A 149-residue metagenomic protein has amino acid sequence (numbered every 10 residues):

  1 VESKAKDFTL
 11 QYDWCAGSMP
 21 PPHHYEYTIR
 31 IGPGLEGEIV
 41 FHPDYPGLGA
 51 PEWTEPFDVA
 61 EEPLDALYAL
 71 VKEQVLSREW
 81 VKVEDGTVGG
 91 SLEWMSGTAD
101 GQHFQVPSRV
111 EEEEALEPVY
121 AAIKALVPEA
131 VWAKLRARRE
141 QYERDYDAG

Functional and structural regions predicted by a protein language model:
V1-M19, S77-G149: Short, well-ordered, aromatic-rich surface patches in folded extracellular/luminal domains
S18-P22, G47: Short glycine/serine/proline-enriched coil/turn segments at secondary-structure junctions
P21-Y27, E52, V88-L92: Short, surface-exposed coil-to-beta transition loops
I29-I31, L67, M95: Residue-level detector of buried hydrophobic side-chain packing in well-ordered secondary-structure elements
R30-G37, D100: Short, solvent-exposed coil/turn segments at beta-strand boundaries
G37-T54: Acidic/histidine-rich, surface-exposed loop or edge segments in extracytoplasmic proteins
W53-F57, V106-R109: Second-shell loop/turn segments in exported
A60-E84: Charged, amphipathic alpha-helical segments
